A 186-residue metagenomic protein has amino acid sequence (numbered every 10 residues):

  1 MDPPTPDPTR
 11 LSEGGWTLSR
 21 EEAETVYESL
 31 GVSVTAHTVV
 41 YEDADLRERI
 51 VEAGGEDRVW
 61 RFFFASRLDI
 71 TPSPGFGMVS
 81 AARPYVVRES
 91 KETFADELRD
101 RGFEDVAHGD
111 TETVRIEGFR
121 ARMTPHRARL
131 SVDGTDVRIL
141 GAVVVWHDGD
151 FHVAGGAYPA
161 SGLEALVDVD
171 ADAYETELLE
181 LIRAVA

Functional and structural regions predicted by a protein language model:
M1-L11: Secretory targeting signatures
M1-P3, F64-A65, D69-S73, H152-V153 (+1 more regions): A composition-biased, non-transmembrane "mature-region" signal
L11-S12, A81-V86, S90-R99: Short Lys/Arg-enriched alpha/beta "domain-start" segment
G14-P84, D133: Secretory pathway targeting signatures of secreted, lumenal, and periplasmic proteins
Y41-A44, A128, W146-H147: Active-site beta-strand termini and strand-to-loop segments that position acidic
S90-L140: Signature of long, low-cysteine stretches enriched in small and polar/charged residues
D136-S161: Extended hydrophobic
A154-A186: Surface-exposed amphipathic alpha-helical segments
